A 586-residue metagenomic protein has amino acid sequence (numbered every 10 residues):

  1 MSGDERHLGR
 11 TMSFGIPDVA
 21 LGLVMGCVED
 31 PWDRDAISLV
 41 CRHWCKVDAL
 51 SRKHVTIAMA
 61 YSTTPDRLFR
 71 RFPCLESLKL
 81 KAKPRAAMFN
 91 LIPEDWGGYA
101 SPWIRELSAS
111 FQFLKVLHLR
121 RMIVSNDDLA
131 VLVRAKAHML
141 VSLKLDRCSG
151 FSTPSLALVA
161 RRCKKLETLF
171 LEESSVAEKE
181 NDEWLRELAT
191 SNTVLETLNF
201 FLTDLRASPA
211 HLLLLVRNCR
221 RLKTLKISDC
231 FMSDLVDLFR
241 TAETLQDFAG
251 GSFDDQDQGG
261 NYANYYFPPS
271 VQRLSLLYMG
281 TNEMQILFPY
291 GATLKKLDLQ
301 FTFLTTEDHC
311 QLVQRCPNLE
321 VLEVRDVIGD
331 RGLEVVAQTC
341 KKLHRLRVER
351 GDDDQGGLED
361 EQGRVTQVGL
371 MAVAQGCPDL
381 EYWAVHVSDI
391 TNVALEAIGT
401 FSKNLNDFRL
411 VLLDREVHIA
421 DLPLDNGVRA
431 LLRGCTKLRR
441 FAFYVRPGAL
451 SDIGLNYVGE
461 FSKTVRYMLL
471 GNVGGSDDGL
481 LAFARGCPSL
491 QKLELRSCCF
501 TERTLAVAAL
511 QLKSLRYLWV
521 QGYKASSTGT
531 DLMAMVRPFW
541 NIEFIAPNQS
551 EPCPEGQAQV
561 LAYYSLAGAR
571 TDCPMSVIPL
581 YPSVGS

Functional and structural regions predicted by a protein language model:
M1-G15, S175, D204, D352 (+2 more regions): CRL adaptor-proximal regions
M1-S275, M284-K296, F303-C310, E320-V321 (+3 more regions): N-terminal adaptor-interaction module of cullin-RING ubiquitin ligase components
P84-D95, E172-E178, D254-D255, V348-R364 (+2 more regions): Acidic/polar low-complexity surface segments
L156-V159, C163, L333-V336, C340-L343 (+7 more regions): Fold-core signature of tandem repeat domains
K165, V194, R221, N318 (+8 more regions): Tandem repeat domain/solenoid detector
V458, Y467-V536: Ankyrin-repeat and related helical/solenoid repeat scaffolds used for protein-protein interactions
E494-S497, L510-G585: Leucine-rich repeat domain C-terminal region
